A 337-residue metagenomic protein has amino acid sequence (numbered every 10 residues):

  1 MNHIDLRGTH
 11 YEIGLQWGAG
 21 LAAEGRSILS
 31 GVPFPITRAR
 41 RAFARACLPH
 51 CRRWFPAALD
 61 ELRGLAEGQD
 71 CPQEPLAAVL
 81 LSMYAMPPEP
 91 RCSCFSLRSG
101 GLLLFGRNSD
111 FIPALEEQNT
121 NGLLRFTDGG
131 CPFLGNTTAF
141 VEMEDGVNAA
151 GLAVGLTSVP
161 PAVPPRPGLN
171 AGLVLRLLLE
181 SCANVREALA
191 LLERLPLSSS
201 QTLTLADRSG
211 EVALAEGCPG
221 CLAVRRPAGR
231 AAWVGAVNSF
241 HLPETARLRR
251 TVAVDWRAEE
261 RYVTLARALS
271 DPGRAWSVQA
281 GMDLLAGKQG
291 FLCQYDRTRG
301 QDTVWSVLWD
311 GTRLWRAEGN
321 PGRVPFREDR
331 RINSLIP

Functional and structural regions predicted by a protein language model:
M1-C71, S82, S99-L104, N108-R194 (+1 more regions): C-terminal, well-structured catalytic/ligand-binding subdomain of enzymes
G68-R98: Long amphipathic N-terminal alpha/beta scaffold segment
